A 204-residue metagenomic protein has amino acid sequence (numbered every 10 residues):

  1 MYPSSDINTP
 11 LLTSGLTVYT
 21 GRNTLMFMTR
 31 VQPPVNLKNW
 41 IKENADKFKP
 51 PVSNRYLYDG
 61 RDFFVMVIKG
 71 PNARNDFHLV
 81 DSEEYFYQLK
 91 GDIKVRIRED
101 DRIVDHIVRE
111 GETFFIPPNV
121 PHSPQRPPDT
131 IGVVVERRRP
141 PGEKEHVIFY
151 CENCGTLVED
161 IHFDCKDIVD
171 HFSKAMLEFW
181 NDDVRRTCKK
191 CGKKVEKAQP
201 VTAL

Functional and structural regions predicted by a protein language model:
M1-F27: N-terminal amphipathic/basic-hydrophobic helices that include classical n-h-c signal peptides and signal-anchor
V18-Y87, D92-T113, P121-L204: Jelly-roll (double-stranded beta-helix
